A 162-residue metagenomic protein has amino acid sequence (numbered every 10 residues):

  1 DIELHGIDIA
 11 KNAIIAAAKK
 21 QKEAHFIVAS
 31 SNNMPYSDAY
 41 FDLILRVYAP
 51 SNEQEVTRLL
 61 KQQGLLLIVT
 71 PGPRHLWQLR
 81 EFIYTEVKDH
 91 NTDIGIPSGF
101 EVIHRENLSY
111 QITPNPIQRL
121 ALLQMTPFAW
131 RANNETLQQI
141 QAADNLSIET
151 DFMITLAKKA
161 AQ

Functional and structural regions predicted by a protein language model:
D1-M34: Class I SAM-dependent methyltransferase SAM/SAH-binding core
A10-A13, E23, L79-N91, H104: Long, charge-dense
I14-I15, E53, L76: Short alpha-helix immediately C-terminal to the canonical SAM-binding loop
N32-I44: A short acidic, Gly/Pro-enriched loop at the edge of an enzyme's catalytic core that lines a small-molecule cofactor
D42, V47, V69: Residues lining the SAM
S51-L67: A short glycine-rich, Lys/Arg-flanked "PGG" loop and its adjoining helix->strand segment in the class I
L65-S98: Conserved class I S-adenosyl-L-methionine
L108-Q162: Conserved Class I S-adenosyl-L-methionine
